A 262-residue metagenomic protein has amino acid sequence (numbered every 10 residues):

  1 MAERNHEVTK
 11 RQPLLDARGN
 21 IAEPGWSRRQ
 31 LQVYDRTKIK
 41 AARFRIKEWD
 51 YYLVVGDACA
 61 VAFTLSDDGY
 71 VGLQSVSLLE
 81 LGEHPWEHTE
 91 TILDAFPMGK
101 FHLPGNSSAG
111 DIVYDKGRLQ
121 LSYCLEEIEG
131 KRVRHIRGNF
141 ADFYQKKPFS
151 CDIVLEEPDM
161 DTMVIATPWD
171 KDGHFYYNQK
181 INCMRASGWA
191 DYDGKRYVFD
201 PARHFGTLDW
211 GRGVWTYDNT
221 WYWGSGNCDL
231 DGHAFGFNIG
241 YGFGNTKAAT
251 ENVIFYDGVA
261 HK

Functional and structural regions predicted by a protein language model:
M1-K262: Structured soluble/peripheral alpha/beta segments that form catalytic or ligand/cofactor-binding pockets
